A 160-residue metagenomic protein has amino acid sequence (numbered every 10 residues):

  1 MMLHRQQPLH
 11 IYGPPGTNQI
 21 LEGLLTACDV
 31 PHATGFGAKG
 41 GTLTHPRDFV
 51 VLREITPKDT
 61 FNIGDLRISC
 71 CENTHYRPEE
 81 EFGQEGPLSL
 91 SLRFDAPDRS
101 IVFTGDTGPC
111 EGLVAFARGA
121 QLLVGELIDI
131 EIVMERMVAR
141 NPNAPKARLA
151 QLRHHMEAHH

Functional and structural regions predicted by a protein language model:
M1-V102, G108, A115: Binuclear metal-dependent hydrolase catalytic cores
P87-S91, P97-V102, T107-H160: Cap/insert and terminal regions of metallo-dependent hydrolase folds
